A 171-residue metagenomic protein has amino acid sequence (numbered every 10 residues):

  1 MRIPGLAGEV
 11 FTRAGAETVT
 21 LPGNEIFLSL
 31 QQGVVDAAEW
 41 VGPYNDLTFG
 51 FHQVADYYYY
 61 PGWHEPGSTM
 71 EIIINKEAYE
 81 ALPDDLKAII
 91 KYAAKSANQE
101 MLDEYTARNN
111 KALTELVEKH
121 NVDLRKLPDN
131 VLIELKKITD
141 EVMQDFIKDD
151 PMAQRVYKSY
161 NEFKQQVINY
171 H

Functional and structural regions predicted by a protein language model:
M1-H171: N-terminal secretory/targeting leader peptides
